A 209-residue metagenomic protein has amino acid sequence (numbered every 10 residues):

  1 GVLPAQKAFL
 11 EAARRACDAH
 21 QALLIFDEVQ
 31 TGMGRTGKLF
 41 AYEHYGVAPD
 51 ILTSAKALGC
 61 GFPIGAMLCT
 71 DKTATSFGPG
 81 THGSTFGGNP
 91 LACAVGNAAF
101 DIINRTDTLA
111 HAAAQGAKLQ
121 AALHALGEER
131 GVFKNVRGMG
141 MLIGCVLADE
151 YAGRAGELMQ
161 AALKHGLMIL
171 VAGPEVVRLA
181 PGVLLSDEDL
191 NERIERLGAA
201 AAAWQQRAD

Functional and structural regions predicted by a protein language model:
G1-D209: Conserved N-terminal phosphate-binding loop of PLP-dependent enzymes in the Aspartate aminotransferase
